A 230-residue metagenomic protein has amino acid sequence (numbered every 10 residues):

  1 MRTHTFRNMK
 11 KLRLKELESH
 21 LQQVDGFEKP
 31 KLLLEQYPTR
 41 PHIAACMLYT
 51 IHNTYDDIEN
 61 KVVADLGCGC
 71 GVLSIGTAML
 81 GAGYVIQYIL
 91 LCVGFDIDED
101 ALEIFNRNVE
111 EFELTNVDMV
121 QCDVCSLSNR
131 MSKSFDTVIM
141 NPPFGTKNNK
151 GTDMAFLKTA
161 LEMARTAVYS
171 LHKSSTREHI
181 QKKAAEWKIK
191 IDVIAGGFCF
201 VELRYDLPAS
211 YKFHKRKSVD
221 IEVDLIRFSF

Functional and structural regions predicted by a protein language model:
R2-F230: Class I S-adenosyl-L-methionine-dependent methyltransferase catalytic core
